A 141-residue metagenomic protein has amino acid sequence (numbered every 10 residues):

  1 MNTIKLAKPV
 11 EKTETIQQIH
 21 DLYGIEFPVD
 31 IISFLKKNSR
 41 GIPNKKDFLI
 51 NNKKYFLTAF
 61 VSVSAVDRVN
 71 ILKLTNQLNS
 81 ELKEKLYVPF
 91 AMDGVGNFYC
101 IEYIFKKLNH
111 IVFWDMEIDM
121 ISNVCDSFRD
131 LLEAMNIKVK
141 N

Functional and structural regions predicted by a protein language model:
M1-N97, V139: A surface-exposed partner-binding patch
G94, E117-I118: Short, flexible loop/turn elements at secondary-structure junctions
N97-K106: Broad, structure-driven detector of short, well-ordered beta-strand segments within folded domains
K106-L108, M120: Short, surface-exposed beta-strand-loop junctions and turns on beta-sheet-rich folds
H110-F113: Short, compact, well-ordered microdomains
D119-N141: Compact, glycine/acidic-enriched structural inserts
